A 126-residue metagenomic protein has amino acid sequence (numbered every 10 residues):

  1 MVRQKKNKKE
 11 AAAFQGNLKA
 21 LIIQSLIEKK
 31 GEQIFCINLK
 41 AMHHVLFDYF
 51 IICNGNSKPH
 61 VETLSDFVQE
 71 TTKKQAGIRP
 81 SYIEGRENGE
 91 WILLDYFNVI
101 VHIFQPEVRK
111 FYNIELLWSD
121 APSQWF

Functional and structural regions predicted by a protein language model:
M1-M42, K58-T63, A76-I78, E84-R86 (+3 more regions): Long, contiguous binding/interaction regions
L46-F50: Short beta-strand segments
I52-N54: Short hydrophobic/aromatic beta-strand micro-patches that form the beta-sheet surface supporting nucleotide- or nucleic
L64-Q69: Short amphipathic alpha-helices in soluble, non-transmembrane regions that often serve as interface/regulatory elements
